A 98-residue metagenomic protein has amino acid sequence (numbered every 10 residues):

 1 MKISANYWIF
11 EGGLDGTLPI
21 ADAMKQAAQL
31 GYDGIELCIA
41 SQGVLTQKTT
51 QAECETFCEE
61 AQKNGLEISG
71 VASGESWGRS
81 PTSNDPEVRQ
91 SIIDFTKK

Functional and structural regions predicted by a protein language model:
M1-K98: N-terminal pre-domain/capping segments
